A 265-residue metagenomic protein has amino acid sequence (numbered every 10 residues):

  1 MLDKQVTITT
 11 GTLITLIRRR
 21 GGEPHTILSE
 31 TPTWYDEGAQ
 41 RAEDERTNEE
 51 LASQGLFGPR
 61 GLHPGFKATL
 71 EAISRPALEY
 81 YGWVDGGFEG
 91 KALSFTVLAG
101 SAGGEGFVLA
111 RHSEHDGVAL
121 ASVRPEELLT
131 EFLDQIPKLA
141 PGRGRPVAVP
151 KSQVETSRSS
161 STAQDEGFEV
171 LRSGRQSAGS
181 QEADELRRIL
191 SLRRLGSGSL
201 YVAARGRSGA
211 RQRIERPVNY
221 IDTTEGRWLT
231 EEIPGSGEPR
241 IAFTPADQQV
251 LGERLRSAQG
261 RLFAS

Functional and structural regions predicted by a protein language model:
L2-S265: Short, surface-exposed polybasic-aromatic patches that bind anionic ligands, especially phosphate groups
